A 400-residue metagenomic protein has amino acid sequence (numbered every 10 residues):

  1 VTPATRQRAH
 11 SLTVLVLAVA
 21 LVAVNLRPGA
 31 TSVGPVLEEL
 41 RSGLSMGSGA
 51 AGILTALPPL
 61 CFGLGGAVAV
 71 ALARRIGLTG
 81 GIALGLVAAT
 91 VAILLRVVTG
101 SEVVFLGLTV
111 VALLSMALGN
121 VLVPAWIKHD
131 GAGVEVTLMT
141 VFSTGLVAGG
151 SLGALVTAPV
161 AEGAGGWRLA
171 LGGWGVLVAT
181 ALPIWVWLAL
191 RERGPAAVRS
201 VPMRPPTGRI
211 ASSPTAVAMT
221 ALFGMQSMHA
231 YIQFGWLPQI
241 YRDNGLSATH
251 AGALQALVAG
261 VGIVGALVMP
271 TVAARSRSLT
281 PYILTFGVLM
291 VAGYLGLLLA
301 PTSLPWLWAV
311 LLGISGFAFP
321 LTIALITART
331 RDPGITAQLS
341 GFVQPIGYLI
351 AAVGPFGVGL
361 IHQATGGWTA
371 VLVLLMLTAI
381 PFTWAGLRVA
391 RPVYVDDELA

Functional and structural regions predicted by a protein language model:
V33-G34, P214-A256, I263: Extracytoplasmic gate region of multi-pass secondary transporters
S45, G77, V98-V103, A132 (+2 more regions): Helix-breaking motifs and short loop linkers at transmembrane-helix boundaries and internal kinks in secondary membrane
L64-E102: Conserved MFS/SLC helix-loop-helix module at the cytosolic interface between two early adjacent transmembrane helices
G65-G77, G265-S278: Helix-to-loop junctions at the C-terminal end of transmembrane segments in multipass secondary transporters
L108-L146: Cytoplasmic helix-loop-helix junction between adjacent transmembrane helices in 12-TM secondary transporters
G133-V134, T140-L190: Helix-loop-helix hairpin linking two adjacent transmembrane segments in secondary transporters
S278-T322: C-terminal transmembrane helical hairpin of 12-TM major facilitator-type secondary transporters
T330-T369, L375: A late C-terminal transmembrane helix in Major Facilitator Superfamily
